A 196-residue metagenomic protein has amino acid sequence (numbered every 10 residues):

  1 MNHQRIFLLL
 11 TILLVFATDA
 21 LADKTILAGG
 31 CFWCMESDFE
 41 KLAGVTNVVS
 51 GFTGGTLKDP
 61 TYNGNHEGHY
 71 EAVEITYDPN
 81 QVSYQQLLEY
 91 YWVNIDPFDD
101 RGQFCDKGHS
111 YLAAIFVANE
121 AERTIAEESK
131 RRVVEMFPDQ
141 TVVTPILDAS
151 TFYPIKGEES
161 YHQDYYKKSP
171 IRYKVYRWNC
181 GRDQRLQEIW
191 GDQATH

Functional and structural regions predicted by a protein language model:
M1-F7: Bacterial N-terminal signal peptides that target proteins for export
L21-H196: Flexible coil/turn and secondary-structure edge motifs
